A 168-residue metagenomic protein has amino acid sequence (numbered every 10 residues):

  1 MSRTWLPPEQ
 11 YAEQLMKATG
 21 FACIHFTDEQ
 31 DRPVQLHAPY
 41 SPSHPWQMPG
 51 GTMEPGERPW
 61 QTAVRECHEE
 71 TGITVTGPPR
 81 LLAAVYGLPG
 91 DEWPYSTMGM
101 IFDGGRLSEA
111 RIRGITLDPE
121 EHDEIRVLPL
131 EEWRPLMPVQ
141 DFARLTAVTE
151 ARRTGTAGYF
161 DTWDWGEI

Functional and structural regions predicted by a protein language model:
M1-I24: Acidic, metal-coordinating catalytic segment for phosphate/diphosphate chemistry, firing primarily on the Nudix
T19-F21, S43, T97: Short coil/loop residues immediately preceding or within conserved phosphate-binding loops of NTP-utilizing enzyme
C23-H25, R32-V34, G99-I101: Residues embedded in well-ordered beta-strands
D28-E69: Conserved Nudix-box catalytic region and its N-terminal flanking loop in Nudix hydrolases and closely related
Y40-S41, A84-Y86: Short active-site-proximal "capping" loops at secondary-structure junctions
S43-W46, P119-I168: Nudix hydrolase/Nudix homology domain
M53-G77, V85-D141: Unchanged
